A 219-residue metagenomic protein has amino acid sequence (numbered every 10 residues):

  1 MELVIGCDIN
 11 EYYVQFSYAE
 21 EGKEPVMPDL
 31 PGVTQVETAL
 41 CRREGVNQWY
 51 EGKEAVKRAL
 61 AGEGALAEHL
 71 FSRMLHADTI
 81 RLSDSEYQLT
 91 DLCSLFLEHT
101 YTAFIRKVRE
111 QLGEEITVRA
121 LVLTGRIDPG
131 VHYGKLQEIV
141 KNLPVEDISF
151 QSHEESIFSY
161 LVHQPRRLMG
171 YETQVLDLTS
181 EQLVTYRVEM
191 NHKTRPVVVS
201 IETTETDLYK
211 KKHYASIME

Functional and structural regions predicted by a protein language model:
M1-E2, D147-L178: Conserved phosphate-binding catalytic cores of ATP/NTP-utilizing and phosphoryl-transfer enzymes
M1-T79, K141, D147-S156, H192-P196 (+2 more regions): Early-domain small/polar-rich strand-loop-helix modules and first-structured segments of the mature chain
G6-Y13, M169-V184, E189-N191: A short acidic Gly-Thr/Ser loop motif
R43, T100-R119, E219: Phosphate/pyrophosphate-binding loops at sites that engage ATP/ADP/AMP, CoA/4′-phosphopantetheine, polyphosphate
M74-A77, S85, G113-E138: Short beta-strand-loop/turn "lid" adjacent to the catalytic site in phosphate-handling enzymes
D78, F104-L112, P144, L161-R166: Structural motif corresponding to the C-terminal cap of alpha-helices
R81-R106, M218-E219: Adenine-nucleotide phosphate-binding core of ATP-dependent small-molecule kinases
Y133-Q137, Y160-Q164, Y186-E189: Short acidic, glycine/serine/threonine-rich loops at helix termini
